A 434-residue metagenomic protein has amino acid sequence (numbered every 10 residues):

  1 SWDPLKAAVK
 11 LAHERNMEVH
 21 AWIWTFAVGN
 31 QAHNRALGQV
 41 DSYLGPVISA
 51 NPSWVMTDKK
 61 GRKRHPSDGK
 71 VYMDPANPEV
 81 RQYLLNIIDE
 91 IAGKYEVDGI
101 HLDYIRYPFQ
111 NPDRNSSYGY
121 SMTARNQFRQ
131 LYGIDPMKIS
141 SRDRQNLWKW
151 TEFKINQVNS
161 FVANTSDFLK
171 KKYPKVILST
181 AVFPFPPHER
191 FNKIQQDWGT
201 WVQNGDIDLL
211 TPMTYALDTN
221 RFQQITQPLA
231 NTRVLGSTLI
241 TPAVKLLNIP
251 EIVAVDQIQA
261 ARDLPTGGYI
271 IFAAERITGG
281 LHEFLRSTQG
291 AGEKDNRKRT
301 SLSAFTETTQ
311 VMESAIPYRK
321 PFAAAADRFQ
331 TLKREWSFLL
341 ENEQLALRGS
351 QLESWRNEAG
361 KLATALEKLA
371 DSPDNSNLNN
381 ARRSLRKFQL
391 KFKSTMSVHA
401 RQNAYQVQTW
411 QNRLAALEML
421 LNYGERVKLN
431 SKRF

Functional and structural regions predicted by a protein language model:
S1: Aromatic-lined carbohydrate-binding/catalytic grooves of carbohydrate-active enzymes
K10, H20-A21, F26-K94: Active-site-adjacent "subsite" loops/lids of carbohydrate-active enzymes
A12, L84, I91, I100-D103 (+5 more regions): Conserved, mostly hydrophobic/aromatic
E18-N30, H101-F109, D143-N192, T238-I249: Aromatic-lined carbohydrate-recognition surfaces of secreted/lumenal glycan-active proteins
A27-Q31, R35-G38, H101, Q110 (+4 more regions): Substrate-binding cleft/loops of secretory-pathway carbohydrate-active enzymes
G29-Q31, R35-G38, K94-L147: Active-site-proximal loop/short-helix segments that contain or immediately flank catalytic acid/base residue(s)
V80-I91, E189-N204, F222-T226, P250-R262: Short, acidic/polar
D206-F222, L229, T238-Q402, Q406-T409 (+1 more regions): Substrate-binding cleft of secreted/luminal carbohydrate-active enzymes
